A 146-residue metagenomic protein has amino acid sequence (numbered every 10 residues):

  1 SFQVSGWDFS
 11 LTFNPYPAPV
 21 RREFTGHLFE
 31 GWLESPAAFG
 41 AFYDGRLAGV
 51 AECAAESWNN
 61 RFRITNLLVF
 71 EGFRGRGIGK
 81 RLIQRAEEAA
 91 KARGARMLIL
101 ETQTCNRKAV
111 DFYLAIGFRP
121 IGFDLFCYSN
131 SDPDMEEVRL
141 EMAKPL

Functional and structural regions predicted by a protein language model:
S1-T65, F70-G72, I83-R85, A89 (+2 more regions): Acetyl-CoA-dependent GNAT
S10, W58-N59, R81-L82, R96-I99 (+1 more regions): Short hydrophobic/aromatic-rich motifs at helix boundaries and adjacent loops
E34-S35, N60, G94, L114 (+1 more regions): Residue-level preference for short coil/turn positions at secondary-structure junctions
D44-R46, F70-Q84, E88-R93, T104-D111 (+1 more regions): Conserved glycine-rich acetyl-CoA-binding loop
F62-L68, G77-G79, Y113, G122 (+1 more regions): Surface-exposed beta-strand edges and their flanking turn/coil or helix-capping segments
R96, Q103-V110, I116-R119, F123-L146: C-terminal "cap" of GNAT-fold acetyltransferases
